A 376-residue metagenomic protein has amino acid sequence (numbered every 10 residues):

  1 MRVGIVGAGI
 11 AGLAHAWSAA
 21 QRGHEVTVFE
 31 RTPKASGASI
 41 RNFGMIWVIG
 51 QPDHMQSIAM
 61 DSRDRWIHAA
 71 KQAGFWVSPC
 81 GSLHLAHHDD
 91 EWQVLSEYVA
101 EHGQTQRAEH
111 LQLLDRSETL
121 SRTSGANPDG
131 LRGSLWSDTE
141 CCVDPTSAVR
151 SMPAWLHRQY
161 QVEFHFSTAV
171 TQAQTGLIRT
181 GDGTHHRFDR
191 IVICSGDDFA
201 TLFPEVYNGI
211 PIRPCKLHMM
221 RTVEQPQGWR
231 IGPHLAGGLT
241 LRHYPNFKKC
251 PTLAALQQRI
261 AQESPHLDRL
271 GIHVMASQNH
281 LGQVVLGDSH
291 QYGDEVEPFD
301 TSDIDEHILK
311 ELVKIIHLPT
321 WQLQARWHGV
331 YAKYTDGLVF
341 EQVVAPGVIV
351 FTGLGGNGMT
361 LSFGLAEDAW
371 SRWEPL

Functional and structural regions predicted by a protein language model:
R2-T27: N-terminal Rossmann-like FAD-binding beta1-loop-alpha1 element of flavoenzymes
Q21-I40: Glycine-rich FAD pyrophosphate-binding loop
F43-R122, L131: Dinucleotide-binding Rossmann-like beta1-alpha1 core, especially the glycine-rich loop that anchors the ADP
S57-I58, L85-V94, L135-A154, F299-I304 (+1 more regions): Short beta-strand to alpha-helix junction loop
W136-T175, H186, R190: Helical element adjacent to the flavin cofactor pocket in flavoenzyme catalytic cores
H185-T252: Central helical "cap/lid" subdomain
R213-K216, V223, G237-V313: Conserved FAD/dinucleotide-binding core of flavoprotein oxidoreductases
G271, N279-V285, Q291-L376: C-terminal catalytic lobe of FAD-dependent flavoproteins
